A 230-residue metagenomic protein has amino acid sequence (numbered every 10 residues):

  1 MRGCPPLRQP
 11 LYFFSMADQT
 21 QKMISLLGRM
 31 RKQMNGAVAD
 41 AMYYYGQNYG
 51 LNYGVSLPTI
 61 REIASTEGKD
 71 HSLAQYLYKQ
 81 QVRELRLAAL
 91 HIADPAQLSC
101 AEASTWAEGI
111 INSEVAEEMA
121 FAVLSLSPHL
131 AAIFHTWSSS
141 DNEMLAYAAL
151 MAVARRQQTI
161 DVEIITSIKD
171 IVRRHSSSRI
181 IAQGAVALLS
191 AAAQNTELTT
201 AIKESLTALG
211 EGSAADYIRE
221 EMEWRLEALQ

Functional and structural regions predicted by a protein language model:
Q9-P10: Cationic, low-complexity basic patches in intrinsically disordered or flexible, solvent-exposed regions
M16-Q230: Alpha-helical scaffold domains
